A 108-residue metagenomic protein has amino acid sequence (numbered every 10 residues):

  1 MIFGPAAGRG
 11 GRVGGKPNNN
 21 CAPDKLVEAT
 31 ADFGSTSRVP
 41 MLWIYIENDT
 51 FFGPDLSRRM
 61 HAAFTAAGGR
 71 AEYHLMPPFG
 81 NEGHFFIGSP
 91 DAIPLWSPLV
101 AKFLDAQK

Functional and structural regions predicted by a protein language model:
I2, I44-I46, I87, I93: Weak global preference for isoleucine
I2-P5, M76-P78: Active-site loop/turn elements of alpha/beta-hydrolase fold enzymes, especially the short glycine-/histidine-rich
G4-E72: The feature captures the conserved acid-bearing segment of alpha/beta-hydrolase catalytic domains
R58-H61, T65-K108: C-terminal catalytic histidine-bearing segment of alpha/beta-hydrolase fold enzymes
